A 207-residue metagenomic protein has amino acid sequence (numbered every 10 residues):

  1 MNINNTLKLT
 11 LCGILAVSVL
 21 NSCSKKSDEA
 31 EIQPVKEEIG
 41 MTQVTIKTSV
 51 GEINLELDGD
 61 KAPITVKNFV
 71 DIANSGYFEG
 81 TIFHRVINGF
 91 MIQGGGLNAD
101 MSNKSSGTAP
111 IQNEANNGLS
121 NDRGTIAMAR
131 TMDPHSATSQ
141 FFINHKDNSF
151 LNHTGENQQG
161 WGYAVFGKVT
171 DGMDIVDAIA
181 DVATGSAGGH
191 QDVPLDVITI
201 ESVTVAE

Functional and structural regions predicted by a protein language model:
N4-K8, C23-E207: Cyclophilin-like peptidyl-prolyl cis-trans isomerases
L9-L15: Sec-dependent N-terminal signal peptides
L15-V17, Q159: Residue-level detector of alpha-helix boundary/anchor positions
S18-S22: C-terminal motif of bacterial Sec signal peptides marking the signal peptidase cleavage site
